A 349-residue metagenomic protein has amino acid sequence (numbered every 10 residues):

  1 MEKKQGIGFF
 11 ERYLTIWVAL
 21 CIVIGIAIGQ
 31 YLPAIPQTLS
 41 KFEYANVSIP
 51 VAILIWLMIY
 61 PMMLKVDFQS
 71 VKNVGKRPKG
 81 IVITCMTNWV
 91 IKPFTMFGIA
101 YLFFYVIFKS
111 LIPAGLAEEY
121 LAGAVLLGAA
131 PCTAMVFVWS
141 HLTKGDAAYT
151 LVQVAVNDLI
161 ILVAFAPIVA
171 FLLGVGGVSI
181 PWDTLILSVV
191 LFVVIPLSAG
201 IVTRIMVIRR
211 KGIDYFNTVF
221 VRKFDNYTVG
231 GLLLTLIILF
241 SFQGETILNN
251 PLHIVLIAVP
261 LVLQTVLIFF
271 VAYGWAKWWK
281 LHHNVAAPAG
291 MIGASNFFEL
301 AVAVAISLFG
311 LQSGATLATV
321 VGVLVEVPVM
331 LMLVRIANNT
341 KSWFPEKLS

Functional and structural regions predicted by a protein language model:
M1-L64, Q69-A294, F298-S349: Alpha-helical transmembrane segments of multi-pass small-molecule/ion transporters
